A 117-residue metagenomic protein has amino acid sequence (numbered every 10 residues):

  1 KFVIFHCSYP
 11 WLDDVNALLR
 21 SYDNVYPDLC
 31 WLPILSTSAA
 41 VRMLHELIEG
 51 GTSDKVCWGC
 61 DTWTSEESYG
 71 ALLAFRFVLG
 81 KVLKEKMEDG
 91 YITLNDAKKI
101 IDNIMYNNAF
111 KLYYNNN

Functional and structural regions predicted by a protein language model:
K1-W58: Catalytic pocket-lining loop regions of alpha/beta-barrel enzymes, especially the amidohydrolase/enolase/GH5 lineages
P27, D61, A109: Conserved, mostly hydrophobic/aromatic
D28-L29, W63-T64, G90: Glycine- and acidic
L35-M87: C-terminal hydrophobic structural anchor segments that stabilize assembly/packing rather than catalytic chemistry
D54, G70-N117: Mid-to-C-terminal alpha-helical segments outside catalytic/metal-binding sites
